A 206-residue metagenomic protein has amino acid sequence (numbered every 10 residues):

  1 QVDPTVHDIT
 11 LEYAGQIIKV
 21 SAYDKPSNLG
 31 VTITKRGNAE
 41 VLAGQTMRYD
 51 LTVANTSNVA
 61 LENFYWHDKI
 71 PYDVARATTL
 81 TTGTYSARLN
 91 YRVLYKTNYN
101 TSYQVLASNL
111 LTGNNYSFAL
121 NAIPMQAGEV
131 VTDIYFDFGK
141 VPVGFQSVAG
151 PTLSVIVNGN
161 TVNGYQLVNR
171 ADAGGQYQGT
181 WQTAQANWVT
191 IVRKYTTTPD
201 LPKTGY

Functional and structural regions predicted by a protein language model:
Q1-A14, N114-L167: Low-complexity, intrinsically disordered segments enriched in Ser/Thr together with acidic residues
Q1-T34, A75, G159-G205: Extracellular/luminal low-complexity Ser/Thr/Pro-rich, glycosylation-prone repeat/linker regions
G30-T32, V41, A60-N63, A77-T79: C-terminal beta-sandwich interaction modules and adjacent acidic, Ser/Thr/Pro/Gly-rich low-complexity tails used
V41-A43, N55, M125, V141 (+2 more regions): Hydrophobic beta-strand core residues of beta-sandwich domains
V41-I70: Short beta-strand elements of extracellular/lumenal beta-sandwich folds
Y65, K69-D133: A surface/secretory-pathway sequence property marking extracellular, secreted, or lumenal proteins enriched
